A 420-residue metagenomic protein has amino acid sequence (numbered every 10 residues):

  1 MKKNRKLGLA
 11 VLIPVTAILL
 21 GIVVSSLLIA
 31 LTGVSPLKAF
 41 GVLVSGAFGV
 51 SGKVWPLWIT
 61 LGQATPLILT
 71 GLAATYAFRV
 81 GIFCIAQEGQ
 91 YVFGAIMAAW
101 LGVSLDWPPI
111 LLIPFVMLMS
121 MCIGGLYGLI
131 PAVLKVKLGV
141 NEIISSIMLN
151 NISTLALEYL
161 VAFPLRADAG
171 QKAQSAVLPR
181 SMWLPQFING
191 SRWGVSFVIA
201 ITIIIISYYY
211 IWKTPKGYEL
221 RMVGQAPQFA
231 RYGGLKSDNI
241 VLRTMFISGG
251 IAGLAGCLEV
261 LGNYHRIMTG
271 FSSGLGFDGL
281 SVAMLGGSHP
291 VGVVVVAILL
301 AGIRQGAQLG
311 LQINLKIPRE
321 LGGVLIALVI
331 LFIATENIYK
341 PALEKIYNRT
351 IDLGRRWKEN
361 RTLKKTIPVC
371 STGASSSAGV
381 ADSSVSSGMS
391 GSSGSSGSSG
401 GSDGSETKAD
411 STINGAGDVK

Functional and structural regions predicted by a protein language model:
M1-L20, Q225, Y232-N239, A307-S387 (+1 more regions): Cytosolic-side transmembrane-helix boundaries in multi-pass membrane proteins
S26-A47, P164-A176: Interfacial/capping segments of alpha-helical transmembrane domains
L27-T32, V42-L105, M117, M121-V140 (+3 more regions): Single transmembrane alpha-helix segments in multi-pass membrane proteins
G33-K38, F78-A95, L134-S145, Y264-F277 (+3 more regions): Short, non-helical or kinked segments that cap or interrupt transmembrane helices
V50, E142, S146, N150-K213 (+1 more regions): Transmembrane helix-bundle core of multi-pass membrane transporters and related energy-transducing complexes
L72, L126, P131-A132, V136 (+3 more regions): Alpha-helical transmembrane segments in inner-membrane proteins
G190-R266, P290-V291, V295: Helix-loop-helix "hairpin" substructures at the membrane interface of multi-pass membrane proteins
F246-A252, L258-A327: Transmembrane alpha-helical segments in multi-pass inner-membrane proteins
